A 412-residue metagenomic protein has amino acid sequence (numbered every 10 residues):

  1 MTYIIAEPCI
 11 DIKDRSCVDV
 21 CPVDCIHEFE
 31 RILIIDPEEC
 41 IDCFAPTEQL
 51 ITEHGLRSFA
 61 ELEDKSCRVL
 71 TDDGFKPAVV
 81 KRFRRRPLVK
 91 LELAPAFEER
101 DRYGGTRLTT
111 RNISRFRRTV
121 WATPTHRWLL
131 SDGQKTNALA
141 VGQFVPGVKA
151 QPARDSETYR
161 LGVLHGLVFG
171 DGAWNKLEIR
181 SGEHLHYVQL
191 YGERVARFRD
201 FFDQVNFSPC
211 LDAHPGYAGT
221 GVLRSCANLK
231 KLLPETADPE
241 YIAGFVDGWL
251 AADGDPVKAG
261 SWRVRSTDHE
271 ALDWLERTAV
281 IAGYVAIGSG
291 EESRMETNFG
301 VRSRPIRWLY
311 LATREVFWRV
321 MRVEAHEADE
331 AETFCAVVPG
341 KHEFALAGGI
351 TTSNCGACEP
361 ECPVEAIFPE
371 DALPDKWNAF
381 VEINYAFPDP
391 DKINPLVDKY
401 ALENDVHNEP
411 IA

Functional and structural regions predicted by a protein language model:
M1-A6, I10, D14-R15, D19 (+3 more regions): Flanking helices and flexible, charged tails adjoining ferredoxin-like Fe-S electron-transfer domains in multi-subunit
I4, I34-I35, V163: Conserved beta-strand segments that form the floor/walls of ligand-binding pockets within enzyme and binding domains
I26: Glycine-rich phosphate-binding loops of nucleotide-dependent enzymes
E30-R31, V364: Short glycine/acidic-rich loop motifs that flank beta-strands on beta-rich extracellular proteins
R31-I35, T352: Short linker/helix segments within small regulatory modules
F44-K76, R314-M321: Long, charge-dense accessory insertions within large macromolecular proteins
K65, T71-D73, V80-R294, V320-N354: Intein-associated homing endonuclease modules of the LAGLIDADG/DOD-type, together with closely related HINT-family
V280-R314: Hydrophobic/aromatic-rich core segments of domains that either
